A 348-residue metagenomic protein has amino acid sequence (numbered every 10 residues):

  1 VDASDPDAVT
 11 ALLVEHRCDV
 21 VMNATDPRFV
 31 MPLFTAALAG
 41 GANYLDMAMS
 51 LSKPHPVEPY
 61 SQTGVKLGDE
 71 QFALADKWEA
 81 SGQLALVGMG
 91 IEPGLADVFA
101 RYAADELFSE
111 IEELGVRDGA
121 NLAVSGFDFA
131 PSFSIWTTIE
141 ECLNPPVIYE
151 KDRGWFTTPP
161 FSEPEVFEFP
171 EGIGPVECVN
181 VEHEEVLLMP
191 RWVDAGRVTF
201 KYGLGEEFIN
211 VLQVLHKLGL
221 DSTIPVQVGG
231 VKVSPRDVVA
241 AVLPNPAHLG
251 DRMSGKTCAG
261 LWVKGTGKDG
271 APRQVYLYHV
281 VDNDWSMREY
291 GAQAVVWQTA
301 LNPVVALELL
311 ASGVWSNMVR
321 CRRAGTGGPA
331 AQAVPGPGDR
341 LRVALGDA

Functional and structural regions predicted by a protein language model:
D2-C18, T25, F29-P32: Conserved Rossmann-fold cofactor-binding substructure of NAD(P)-dependent oxidoreductases
L13, D19-A24, A37, Y44-D46: N-terminal Rossmann-like NAD(P) cofactor-binding module of classical short-chain dehydrogenase/reductase
V30, S50-E58, E92-G94, N121-V124: Short gly/pro/ser/thr-enriched loop/turn and capping motifs at secondary-structure boundaries
L33, L74, V334: Aromatic/hydrophobic pocket-lining residues that form π-stacking "cages" and hydrophobic walls in ligand
M47-Q83: Rossmann-fold NAD(P)-binding glycine/threonine-rich loop
L95-L107: Active-site-proximal alpha-helical scaffold in enzymes
D105-A348: C-terminal catalytic/substrate-binding lobe primarily of soluble NAD(P)-dependent oxidoreductases
